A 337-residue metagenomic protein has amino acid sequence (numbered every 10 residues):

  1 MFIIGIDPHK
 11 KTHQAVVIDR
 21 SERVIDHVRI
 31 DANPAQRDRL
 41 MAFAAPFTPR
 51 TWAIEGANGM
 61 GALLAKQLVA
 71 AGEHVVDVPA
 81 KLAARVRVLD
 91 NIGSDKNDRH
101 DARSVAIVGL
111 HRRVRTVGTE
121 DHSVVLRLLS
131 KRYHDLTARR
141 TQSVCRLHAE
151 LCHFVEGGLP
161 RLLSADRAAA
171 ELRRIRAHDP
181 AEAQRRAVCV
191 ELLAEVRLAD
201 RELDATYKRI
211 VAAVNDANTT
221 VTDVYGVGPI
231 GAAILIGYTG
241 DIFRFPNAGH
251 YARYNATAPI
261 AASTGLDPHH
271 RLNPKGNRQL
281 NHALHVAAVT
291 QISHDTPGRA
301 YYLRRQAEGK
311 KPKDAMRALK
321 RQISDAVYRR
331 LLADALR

Functional and structural regions predicted by a protein language model:
M1-D19, V105, L136: Gly/Thr-rich phosphate-binding beta-strand-loop-beta motif of the actin/hexokinase/Hsp70
K10-A35: Short glycine-rich, Thr/Ser-proximal phosphate-binding strand/loop in the N-terminal lobe of ATP-dependent enzymes
A35-T51: Short, basic/hydrophobic alpha-helical segments
R37, D223, P229-E308, P312: Phosphate-backbone recognition surface of nucleic-acid-processing proteins
P49-M60: Short glycine-rich phosphate-binding loop at a beta-alpha junction
V76-T116, D267-K275: Short alpha-helix plus adjacent loop in nuclease-associated cores
L129-T220: Glycine-rich, often acidic, oxyanion-interacting loops/wings at catalytic, nucleic-acid, or phospho-protein interfaces
S293-R337: Acidic, carboxylate-rich catalytic segments that either coordinate divalent cations
